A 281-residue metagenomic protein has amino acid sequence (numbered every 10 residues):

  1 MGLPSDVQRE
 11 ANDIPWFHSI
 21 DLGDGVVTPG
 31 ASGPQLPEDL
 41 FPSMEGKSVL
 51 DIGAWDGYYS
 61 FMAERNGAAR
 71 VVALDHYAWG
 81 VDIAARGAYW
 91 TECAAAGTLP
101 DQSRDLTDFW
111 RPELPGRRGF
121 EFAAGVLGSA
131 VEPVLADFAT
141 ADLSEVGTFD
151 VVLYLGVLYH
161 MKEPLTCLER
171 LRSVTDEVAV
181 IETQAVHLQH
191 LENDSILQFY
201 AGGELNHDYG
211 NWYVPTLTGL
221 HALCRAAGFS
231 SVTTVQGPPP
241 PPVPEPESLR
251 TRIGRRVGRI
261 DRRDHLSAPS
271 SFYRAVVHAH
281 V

Functional and structural regions predicted by a protein language model:
M1-F149, S195-L197, E247-L249, F272-V281: Conserved N-terminal segment of class I S-adenosyl-L-methionine
L50-S60, V151-E163, C167-R170: Conserved beta-strand->loop/alpha-helix structural units within folded catalytic cores of enzymes with alpha/beta
G57, H76, V157, Q184 (+1 more regions): Flexible loop residues that form catalytic and substrate-binding hotspots at small-molecule/glycan-binding clefts
R111-R117, A139-S144, L153, K162-R172 (+1 more regions): S-adenosyl-L-methionine-dependent methyltransferase catalytic module, highlighting the catalytic core
